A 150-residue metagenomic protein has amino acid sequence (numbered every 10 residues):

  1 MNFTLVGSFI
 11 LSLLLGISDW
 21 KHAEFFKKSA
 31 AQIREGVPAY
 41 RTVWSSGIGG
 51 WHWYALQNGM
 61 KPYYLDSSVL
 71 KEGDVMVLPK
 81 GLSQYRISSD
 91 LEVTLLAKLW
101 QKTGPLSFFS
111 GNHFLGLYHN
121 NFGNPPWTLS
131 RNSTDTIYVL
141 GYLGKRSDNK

Functional and structural regions predicted by a protein language model:
N2-N132: Catalytic lumenal/periplasmic loop and adjoining terminal transmembrane helix of membrane glycan-assembly enzymes
P125-K150: Core SAM-dependent methyltransferase catalytic element
